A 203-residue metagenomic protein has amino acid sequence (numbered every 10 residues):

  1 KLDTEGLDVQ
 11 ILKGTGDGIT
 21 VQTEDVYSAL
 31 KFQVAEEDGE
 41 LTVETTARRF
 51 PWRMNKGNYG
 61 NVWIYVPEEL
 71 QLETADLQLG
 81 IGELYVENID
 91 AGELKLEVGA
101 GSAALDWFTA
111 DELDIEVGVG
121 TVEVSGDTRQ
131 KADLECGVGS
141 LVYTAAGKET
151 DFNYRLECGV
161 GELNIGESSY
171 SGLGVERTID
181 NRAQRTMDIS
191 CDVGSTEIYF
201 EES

Functional and structural regions predicted by a protein language model:
K1-T46, N61-Y65, E69-E73, L84-I89 (+3 more regions): Short linear S-[DN]-x-LW-Φ motif typified by the pepsin-like aspartic protease active-site region
E5, A35-E37, G80, G99 (+4 more regions): Structural motif
I11, L105-S203: Short, surface-exposed interaction patches in beta-rich subdomains that mediate adhesion/assembly near membranes
D17, N58-G60, G92, D111 (+2 more regions): A generic structural signal for short beta-strands and their flanking turns/coil linkers
P51-N55: Acidic/histidine-rich helix-loop elements that form or flank divalent-metal/phosphate-binding sites at the catalytic
G57-W63, L173-G174: Extracellular beta-strand/beta-solenoid scaffold signature
A75-E116: Right-handed parallel beta-helix
